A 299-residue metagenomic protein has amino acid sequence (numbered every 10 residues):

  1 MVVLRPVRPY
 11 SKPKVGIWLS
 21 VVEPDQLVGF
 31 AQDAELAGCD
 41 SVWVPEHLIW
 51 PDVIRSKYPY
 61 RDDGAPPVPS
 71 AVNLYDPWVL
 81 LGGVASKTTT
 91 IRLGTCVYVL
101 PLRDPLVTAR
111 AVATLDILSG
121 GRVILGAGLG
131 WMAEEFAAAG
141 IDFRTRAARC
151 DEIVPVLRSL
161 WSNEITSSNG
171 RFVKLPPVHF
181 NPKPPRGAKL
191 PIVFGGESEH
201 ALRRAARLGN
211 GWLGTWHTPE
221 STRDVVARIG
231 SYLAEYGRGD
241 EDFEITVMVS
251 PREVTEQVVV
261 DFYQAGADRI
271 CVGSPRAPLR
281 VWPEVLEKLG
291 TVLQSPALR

Functional and structural regions predicted by a protein language model:
M1-R299: Active-site-adjacent structural elements that line small-molecule/cofactor binding pockets in enzymes
